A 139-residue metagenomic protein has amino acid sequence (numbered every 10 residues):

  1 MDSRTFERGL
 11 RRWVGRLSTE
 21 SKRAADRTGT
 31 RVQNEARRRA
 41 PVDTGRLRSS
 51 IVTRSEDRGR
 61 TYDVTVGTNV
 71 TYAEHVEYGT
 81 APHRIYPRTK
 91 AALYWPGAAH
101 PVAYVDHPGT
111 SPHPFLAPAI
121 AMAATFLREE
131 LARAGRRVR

Functional and structural regions predicted by a protein language model:
M1-R139: Short, Lys/Arg-rich flexible segments
